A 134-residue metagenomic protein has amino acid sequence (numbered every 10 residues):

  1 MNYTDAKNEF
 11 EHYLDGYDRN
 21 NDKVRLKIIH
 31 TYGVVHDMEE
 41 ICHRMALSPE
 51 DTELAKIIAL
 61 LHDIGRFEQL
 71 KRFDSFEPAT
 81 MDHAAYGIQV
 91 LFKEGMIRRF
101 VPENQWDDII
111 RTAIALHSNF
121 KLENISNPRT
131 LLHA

Functional and structural regions predicted by a protein language model:
M1-T4: Acidic, low-complexity proline/glycine-rich segments
K7-G33, G65-P78: Active-site flanking loop/helix segments enriched in acidic
N8, H36, Q89: Replace "anionic and nucleotidyl ligands
D15-R19, H43, N119: A broad detector of the eukaryotic-type serine/threonine protein kinase catalytic domain
N21-D51: An N-terminal domain-cap segment
L47-A134: Divalent metal-dependent catalytic cores for phosphoryl transfer on phosphate-bearing substrates
